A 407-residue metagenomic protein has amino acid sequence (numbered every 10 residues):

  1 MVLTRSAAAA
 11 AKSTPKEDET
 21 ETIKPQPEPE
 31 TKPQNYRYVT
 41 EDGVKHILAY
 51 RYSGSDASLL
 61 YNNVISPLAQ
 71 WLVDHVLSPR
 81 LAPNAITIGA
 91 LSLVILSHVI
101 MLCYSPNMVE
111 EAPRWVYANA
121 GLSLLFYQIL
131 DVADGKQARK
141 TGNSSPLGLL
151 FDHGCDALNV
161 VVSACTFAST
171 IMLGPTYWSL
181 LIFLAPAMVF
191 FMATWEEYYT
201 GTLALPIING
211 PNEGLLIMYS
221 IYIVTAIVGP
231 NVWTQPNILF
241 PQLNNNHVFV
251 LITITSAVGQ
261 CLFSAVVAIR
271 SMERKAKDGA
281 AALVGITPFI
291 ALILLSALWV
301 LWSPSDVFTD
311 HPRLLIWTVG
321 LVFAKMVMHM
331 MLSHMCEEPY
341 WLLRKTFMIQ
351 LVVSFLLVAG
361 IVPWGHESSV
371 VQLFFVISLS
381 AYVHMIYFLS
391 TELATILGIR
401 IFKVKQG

Functional and structural regions predicted by a protein language model:
V2-S78, P186-G407: C-terminal membrane-associated helical module and adjoining short loops/tails
V44-P113, Y117, Q128-I129: N-terminal signal-anchor/initial transmembrane insertion module of eukaryotic multi-pass membrane proteins
L72, A82, D131, G135-A138 (+3 more regions): Structural signal for hydrophobic/aromatic residues that build the beta-strand cores of folded beta-sheet domains
I88-L149, S163-A164, W178-V189, F249-T253: Membrane-embedded alpha-helical segments that form the functional core of polytopic membrane enzymes, especially those
A90-V94, D156, I349-V353: Alpha-helical transmembrane segments of multi-pass membrane proteins
L93-V109, A168, I223-G229, F355-V362: Juxtamembrane "helix exit" motif at the C-terminal ends of alpha-helical transmembrane segments in multi-pass membrane
C103-E110, A133-K140, V161-C165, P175 (+4 more regions): Short, flexible/disordered secondary-structure transition segments
G121, Q137-P211, Y219: Histidine/cysteine- and/or acidic
